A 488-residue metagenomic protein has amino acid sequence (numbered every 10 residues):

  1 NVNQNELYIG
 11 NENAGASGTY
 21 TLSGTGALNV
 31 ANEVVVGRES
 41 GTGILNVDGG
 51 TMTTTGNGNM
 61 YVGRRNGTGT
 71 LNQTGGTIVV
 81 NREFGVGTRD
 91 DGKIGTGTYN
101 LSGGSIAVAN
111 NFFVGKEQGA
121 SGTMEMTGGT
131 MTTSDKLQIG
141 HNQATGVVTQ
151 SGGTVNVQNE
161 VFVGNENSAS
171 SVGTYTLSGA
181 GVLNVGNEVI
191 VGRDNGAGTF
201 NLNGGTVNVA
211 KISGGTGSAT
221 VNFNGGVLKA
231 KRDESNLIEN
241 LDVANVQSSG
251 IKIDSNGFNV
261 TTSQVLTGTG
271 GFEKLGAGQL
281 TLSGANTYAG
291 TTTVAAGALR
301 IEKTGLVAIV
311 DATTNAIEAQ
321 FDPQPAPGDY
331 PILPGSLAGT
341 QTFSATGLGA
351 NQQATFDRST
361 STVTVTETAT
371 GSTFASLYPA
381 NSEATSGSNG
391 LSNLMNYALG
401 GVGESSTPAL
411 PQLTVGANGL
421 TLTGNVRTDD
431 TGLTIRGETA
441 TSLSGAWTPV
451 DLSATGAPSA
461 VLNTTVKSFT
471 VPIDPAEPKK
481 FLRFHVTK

Functional and structural regions predicted by a protein language model:
N1-Q4, L22-A31, G49-G58, Q73-R82 (+7 more regions): Beta-strand-rich solenoid/repeat architectures in extracellular/passenger domains of polysaccharide-targeting enzymes
N3-E6, A31-V34, S40, T55-N59 (+11 more regions): Short glycine/acidic-rich loop motifs that flank beta-strands on beta-rich extracellular proteins
G10-N11, G18, G26, V36-R38 (+22 more regions): Periodic glycine anchor positions in long extracellular repeat architectures
N13-A16, L22-G26, G56, M131-S134 (+7 more regions): Extracellular repeat-rich scaffold modules on cell surfaces
Y20, G43-V47, G69-N72, G97-Y99 (+11 more regions): Extracellular beta-strand repeat scaffolds in secreted/surface proteins
T145, N195-F223, A289-I309, A384-L391 (+1 more regions): Acidic, glycine-rich calcium-binding repeat modules characteristic of RTX/beta-roll and related beta-solenoid repeat
N203, V209-N224, K229-R232, I301-E367: Extracellular, surface-exposed repeat/solenoid domains
V365-K488: Short, composition-biased motifs enriched in small/polar/acidic residues
